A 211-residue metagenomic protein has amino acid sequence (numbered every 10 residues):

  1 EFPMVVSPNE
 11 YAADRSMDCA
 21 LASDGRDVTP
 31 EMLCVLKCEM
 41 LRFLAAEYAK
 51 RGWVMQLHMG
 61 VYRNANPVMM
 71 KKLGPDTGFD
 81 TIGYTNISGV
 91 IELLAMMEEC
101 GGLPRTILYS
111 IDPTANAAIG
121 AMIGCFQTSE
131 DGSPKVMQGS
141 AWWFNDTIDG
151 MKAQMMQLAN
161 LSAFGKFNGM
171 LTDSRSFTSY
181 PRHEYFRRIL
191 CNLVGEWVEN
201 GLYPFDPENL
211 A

Functional and structural regions predicted by a protein language model:
E1, V5-R105, T114-S133, G150-G169 (+1 more regions): Histidine/acidic residue-rich metal-binding segments in metalloenzymes
L108-S110: Short beta-strand segments
D112-T114, S133-M155, P204-A211: C-terminal helical cap
D173: Intrinsically disordered, low-complexity polar regions and short flexible loop motifs
S176: Gly/Ser/Thr-rich loops at beta-strand to alpha-helix junctions that form or flank small-molecule/cofactor-binding
H183-A211: Active-site or pore-adjacent capping/gating segments
